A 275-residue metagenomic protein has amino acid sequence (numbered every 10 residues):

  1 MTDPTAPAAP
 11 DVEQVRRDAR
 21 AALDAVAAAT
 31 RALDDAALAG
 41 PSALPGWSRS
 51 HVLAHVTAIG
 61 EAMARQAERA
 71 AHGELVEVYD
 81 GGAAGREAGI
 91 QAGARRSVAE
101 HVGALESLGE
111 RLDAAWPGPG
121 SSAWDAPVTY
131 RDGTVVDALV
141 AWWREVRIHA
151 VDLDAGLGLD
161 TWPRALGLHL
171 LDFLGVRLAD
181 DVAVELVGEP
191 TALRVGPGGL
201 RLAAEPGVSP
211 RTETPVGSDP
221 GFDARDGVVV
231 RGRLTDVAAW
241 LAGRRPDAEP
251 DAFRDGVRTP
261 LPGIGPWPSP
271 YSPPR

Functional and structural regions predicted by a protein language model:
M1-Q14, A62-R111: Short, helix-capping/interhelical loops that line the mouth of catalytic, cofactor-, or ligand-binding pockets
T2-D18, A22-A36: Hydrophobic, proline/glycine-rich low-complexity stretches
T2-Q14, E68-V78, G118-R275: Structured surface interface patches that mediate subunit assembly and partner/cofactor docking
Q14-D18, A28, A36-R65: Active-site-proximal cofactor/substrate-binding loop regions of enzyme domains
V15-A22, H55, H101-A104, L108 (+1 more regions): Amphipathic alpha-helix face/heptad-repeat signature
L23-A27, R31, G60-A64, E106-P117 (+2 more regions): Structural signal for well-ordered, non-membrane alpha-helices
A27-S48, A115-R131: Helix-loop segments that flank and shape redox-cofactor active sites
S50-L53, V102, A238: Generic structural signal for individual residues within well-ordered alpha-helical segments across diverse proteins
